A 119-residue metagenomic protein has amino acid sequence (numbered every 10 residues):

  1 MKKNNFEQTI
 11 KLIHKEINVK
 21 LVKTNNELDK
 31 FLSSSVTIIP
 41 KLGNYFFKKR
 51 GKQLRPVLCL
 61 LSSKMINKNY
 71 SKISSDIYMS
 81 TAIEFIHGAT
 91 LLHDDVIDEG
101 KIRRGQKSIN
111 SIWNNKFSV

Functional and structural regions predicted by a protein language model:
M1-D29: N-terminal amphipathic/basic leader segments beginning at the initiator methionine
V22, D29-V119: Mg2+-dependent prenyl diphosphate-binding active-site environment of isoprenoid biosynthetic enzymes
